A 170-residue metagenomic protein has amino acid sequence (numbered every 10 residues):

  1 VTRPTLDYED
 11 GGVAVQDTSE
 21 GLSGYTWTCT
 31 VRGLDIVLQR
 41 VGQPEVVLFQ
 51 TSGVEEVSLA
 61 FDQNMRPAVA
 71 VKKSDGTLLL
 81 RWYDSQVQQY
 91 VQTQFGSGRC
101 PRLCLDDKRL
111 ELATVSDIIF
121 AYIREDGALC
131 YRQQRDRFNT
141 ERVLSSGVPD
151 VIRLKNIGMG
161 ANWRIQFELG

Functional and structural regions predicted by a protein language model:
V1-G170: Extracellular, repeat-based ectodomains that mediate carbohydrate processing or recognition
